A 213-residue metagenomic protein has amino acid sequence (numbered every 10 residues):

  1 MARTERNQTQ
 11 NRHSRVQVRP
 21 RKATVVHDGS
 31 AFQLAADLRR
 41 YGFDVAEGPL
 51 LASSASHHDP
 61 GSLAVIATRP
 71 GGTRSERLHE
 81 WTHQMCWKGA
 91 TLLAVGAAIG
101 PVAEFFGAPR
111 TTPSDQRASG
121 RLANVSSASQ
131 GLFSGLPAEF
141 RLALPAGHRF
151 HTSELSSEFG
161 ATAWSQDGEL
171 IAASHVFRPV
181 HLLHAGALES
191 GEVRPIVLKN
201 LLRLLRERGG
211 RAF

Functional and structural regions predicted by a protein language model:
M1-W87, A97, G186-F213: N-terminal beta1-alpha1 cap of cysteine-dependent amidohydrolase-like domains
K22, L63, G89-L93, G160 (+1 more regions): Proline-centered loop/turn at the N-terminus of a beta-strand
V26, G48-L50, S114, P145 (+1 more regions): Conserved beta-strand termini and adjacent loop/short-helix elements that scaffold enzyme active sites in alpha/beta
A35-L38, A55-P60, V102-F105, T152-S156 (+1 more regions): Short loop/helix-cap segments at secondary-structure boundaries that form the rim of catalytic
Y41, P60-S62, K88-G89, E139 (+2 more regions): Structured helix-beta-strand junction loops
H58-S134: Cysteine-nucleophile active-site neighborhood
L122-N124, L170-A172, L182: Conserved hydrophobic/aromatic beta-strand scaffold that supports enzyme active sites
G131-R178: Catalytic beta-strand/loop cores that center a nucleophilic Ser/Cys/Thr and support acyl-enzyme chemistry
